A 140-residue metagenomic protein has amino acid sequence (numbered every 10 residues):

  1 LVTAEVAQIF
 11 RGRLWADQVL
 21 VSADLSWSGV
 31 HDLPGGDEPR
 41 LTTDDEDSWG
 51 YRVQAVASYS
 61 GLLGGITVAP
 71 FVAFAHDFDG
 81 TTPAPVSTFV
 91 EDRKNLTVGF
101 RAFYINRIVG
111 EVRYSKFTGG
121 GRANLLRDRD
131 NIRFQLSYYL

Functional and structural regions predicted by a protein language model:
L1-T42: Long, well-ordered mid-to-C-terminal structural blocks that present hydrophobic/aromatic surfaces
V2, D45-Y51, V90-L96, D128-I132: Residues that define the transmembrane beta-barrel architecture of outer-membrane proteins
A4-F10, V53-Y59, V72-F74, V98-A102 (+2 more regions): Residues on the lipid-exposed face of transmembrane beta-strands in outer-membrane beta-barrel proteins
F10, L25-H31, A57-G61, F74-G80 (+2 more regions): Transmembrane beta-strands of outer-membrane beta-barrel pores
F10-V21, S60-A69, R107: Short loop/turn motifs that connect adjacent beta-strands in outer-membrane beta-barrel proteins
D32-R40, G80-F89, G120-D128: Outer-membrane beta-barrel translocator domains and adjoining extracellular loop/strand segments of Gram-negative
T88-F103, I108: Short secondary-structure subsegments characteristic of cysteine-rich extracellular domains
R107, R127-L140: Outer-membrane beta-barrel "beta-signal"
